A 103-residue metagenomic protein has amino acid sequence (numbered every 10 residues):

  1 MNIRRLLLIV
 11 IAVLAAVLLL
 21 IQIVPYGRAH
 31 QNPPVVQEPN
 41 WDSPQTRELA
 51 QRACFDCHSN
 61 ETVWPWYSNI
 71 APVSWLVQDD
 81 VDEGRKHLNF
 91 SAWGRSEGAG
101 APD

Functional and structural regions predicted by a protein language model:
M1-L6: Positively charged n-region of N-terminal signal peptides that target proteins for export
L8-P25: Hydrophobic membrane-insertion alpha-helices, especially the h-region of bacterial N-terminal signal peptides
A29-A50: Electrostatic cytochrome c docking/interface patches
N40, V63, G94: Second-shell loop/turn segments in exported
A50-T62: The canonical Cys-X-X-Cys-His
W64-D82: Acidic helix-start/capping segments at beta-turn-to-alpha-helix junctions
D79-D103: Electron-transfer interface patches adjacent to heme c in soluble/periplasmic c-type cytochromes and di-/multiheme
